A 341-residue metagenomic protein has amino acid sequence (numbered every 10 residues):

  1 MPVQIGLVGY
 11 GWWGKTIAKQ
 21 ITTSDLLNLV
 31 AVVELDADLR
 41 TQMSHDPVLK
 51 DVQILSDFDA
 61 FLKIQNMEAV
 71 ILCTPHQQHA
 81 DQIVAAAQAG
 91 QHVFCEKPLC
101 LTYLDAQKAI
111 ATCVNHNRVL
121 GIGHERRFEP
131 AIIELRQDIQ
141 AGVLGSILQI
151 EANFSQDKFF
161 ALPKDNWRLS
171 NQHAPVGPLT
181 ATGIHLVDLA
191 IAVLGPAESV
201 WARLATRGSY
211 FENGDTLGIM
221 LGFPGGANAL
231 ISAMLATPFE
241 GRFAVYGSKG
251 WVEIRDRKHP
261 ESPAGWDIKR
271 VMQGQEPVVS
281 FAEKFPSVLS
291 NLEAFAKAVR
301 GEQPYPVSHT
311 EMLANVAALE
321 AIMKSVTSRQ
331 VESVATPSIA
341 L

Functional and structural regions predicted by a protein language model:
M1-L49, L341: N-terminal Rossmann-like dinucleotide-binding module
T16, V279-E293: Active-site loop of classical SDR/Rossmann-like NAD(P)-dependent oxidoreductases, centered on the catalytic Tyr-X3-Lys
D51-F58: Conserved SAM-binding strand-loop segment of SAM-dependent methyltransferases
S56, C95, L120-I122, E151 (+2 more regions): Hydrophobic residues in well-ordered beta-strands that form the structural core
I64, A69, P75-H76, A80-R127 (+1 more regions): Beta-strand-loop-alpha-helix segment that lines the small-molecule cofactor/substrate pocket of alpha/beta enzymes
A69-L72, Q107, N115, K297-L341: C-terminal helix-rich "cap/oligomerization" subdomain common to oxidoreductases
R126-R203, R207-Y210, R329: Predominantly a Rossmann-like dinucleotide-binding segment in NAD(P)-dependent oxidoreductases
A181, V187-E261, L289-Q303, P337-L341: Contiguous beta-strand/loop segments that form the cofactor/metal-binding neighborhood of enzyme cores
